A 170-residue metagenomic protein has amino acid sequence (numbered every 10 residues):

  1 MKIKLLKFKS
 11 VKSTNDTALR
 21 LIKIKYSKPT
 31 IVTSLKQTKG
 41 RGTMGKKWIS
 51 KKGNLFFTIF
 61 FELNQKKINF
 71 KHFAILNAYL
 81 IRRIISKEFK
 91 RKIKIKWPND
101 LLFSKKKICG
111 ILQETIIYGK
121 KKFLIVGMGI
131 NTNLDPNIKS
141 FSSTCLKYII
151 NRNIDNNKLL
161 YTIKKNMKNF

Functional and structural regions predicted by a protein language model:
M1-R91: N-terminal lobe of the biotin/lipoate ligase/transferase fold
K4-K7, Q65-I93, F103-F170: Long, positively charged amphipathic alpha-helical accessory segments at protein N-termini or as interdomain linkers
Y26-S27, S50-K52, K96, K120 (+1 more regions): A generic fold-level signal
